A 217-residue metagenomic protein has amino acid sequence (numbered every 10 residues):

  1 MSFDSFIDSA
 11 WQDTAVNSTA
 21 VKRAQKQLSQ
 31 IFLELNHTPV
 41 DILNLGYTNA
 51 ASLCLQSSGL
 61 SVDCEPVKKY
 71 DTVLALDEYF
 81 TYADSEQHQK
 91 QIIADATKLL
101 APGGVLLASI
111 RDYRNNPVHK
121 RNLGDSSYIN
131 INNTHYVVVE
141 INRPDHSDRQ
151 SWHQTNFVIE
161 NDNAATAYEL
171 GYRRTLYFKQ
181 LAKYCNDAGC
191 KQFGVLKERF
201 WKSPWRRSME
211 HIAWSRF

Functional and structural regions predicted by a protein language model:
M1-T38: Conserved class I S-adenosyl-L-methionine
H37-T48: Conserved class I S-adenosyl-L-methionine
T48-G59: Conserved SAM-binding loop of SAM-dependent methyltransferases across substrates and taxa, primarily the Class I
P66-V73: A short acidic, Gly/Pro-enriched loop at the edge of an enzyme's catalytic core that lines a small-molecule cofactor
V73-Y79: A short beta-strand submotif of the Rossmann-like class I SAM-dependent methyltransferase core that lines
Q89-V105: A short glycine-rich, Lys/Arg-flanked "PGG" loop and its adjoining helix->strand segment in the class I
I110-K179: SAM-dependent methyltransferase
Y172-F217: C-terminal lobe and adjacent flexible extensions of AdoMet/dcAdoMet transferase-like proteins
